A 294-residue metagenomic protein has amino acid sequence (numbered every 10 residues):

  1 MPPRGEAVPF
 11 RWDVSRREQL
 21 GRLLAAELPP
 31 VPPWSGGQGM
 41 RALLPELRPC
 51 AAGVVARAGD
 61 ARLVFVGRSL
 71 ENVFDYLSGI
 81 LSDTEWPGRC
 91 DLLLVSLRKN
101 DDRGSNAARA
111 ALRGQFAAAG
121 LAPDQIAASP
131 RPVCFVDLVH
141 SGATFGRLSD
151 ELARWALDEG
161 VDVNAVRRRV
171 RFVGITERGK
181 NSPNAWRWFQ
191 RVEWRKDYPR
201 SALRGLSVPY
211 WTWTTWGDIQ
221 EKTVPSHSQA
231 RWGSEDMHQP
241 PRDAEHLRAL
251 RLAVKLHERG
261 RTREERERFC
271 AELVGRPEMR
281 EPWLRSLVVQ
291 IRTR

Functional and structural regions predicted by a protein language model:
M1-P30, D75, D83, P87: Short, compositionally biased "basic patch" segments
P2-Q19, G59, D150-R294: PRPP-dependent phosphoribosyltransferase catalytic core
S35-D60: A short, well-structured juxtamembrane/interface segment
V54-V55, L81-W86, F116-A127, A153-V166: Alpha-helix termini
D60-R68: Short glycine-rich phosphate-binding loop at a beta-alpha junction
R62, R131-C134: Structural motif
E71-L81, R103-S105, A143-L152, N181-W188: A short acidic (Asp/Glu
D83-P132, H140-R147: Short, glycine/charge-rich flexible loops or terminal/linker lids adjacent to PRPP-binding catalytic cores
